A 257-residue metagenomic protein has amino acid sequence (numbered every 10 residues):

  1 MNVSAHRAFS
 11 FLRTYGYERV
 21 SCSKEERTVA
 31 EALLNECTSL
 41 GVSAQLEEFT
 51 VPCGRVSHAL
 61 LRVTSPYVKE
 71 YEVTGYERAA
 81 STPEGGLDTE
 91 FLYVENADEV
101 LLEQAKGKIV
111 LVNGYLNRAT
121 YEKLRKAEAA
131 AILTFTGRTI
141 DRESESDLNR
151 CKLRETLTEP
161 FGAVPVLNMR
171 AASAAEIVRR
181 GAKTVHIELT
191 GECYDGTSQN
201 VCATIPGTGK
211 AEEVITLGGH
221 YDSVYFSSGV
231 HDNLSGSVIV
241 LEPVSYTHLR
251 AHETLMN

Functional and structural regions predicted by a protein language model:
M1, G16-K24, L111-G114, A163-V164 (+2 more regions): Second-shell loop/turn segments in exported
M1-A5, S10-K106: Noncatalytic luminal/extracellular "stalk/propeptide" segments of secretory-pathway proteins
A5-A8, E26, A30, N117 (+3 more regions): Generic structural signal for well-ordered, non-membrane alpha-helical segments in soluble metabolic enzymes
T14, E36, K123-K126, Y246: Alpha-helical scaffold elements within enzyme catalytic domains, especially in hydrolases
Y71-T158, A163-P165, S228, D232: Extracellular/luminal Protease-associated
R78-E99, R150-V230, S245-L249: Soluble metallo-hydrolase cores and metallopeptidase-like ectodomains found primarily in the secretory/periplasmic
V230-P243: Active-site alpha-helical elements of protease catalytic centers
H248-N257: Single conserved hydrophobic/aromatic residue that forms the stacking wall/gate of nucleotide- or nucleobase-binding
